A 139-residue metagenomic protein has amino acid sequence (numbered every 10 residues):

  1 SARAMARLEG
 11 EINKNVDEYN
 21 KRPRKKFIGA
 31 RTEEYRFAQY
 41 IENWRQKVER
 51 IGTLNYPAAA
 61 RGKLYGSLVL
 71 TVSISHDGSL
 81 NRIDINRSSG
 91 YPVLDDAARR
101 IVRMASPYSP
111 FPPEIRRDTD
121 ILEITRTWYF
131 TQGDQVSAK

Functional and structural regions predicted by a protein language model:
S1-I28, Q46-G52, S75-R87, D96-K139: Conserved "boundary/linchpin" sites in short secondary-structure elements
A4, R36-Y40, W44, G90 (+1 more regions): Short amphipathic alpha-helical segments
F27-Y35: Conserved, well-ordered alpha-helix/loop/beta-strand core segments that scaffold catalytic motifs
N43, N55-Y56: Coiled-coil termination/hinge junctions
Y56-R61, E114: Surface-exposed patches in mature extracellular/periplasmic domains of secreted proteins
K63-V69: Short, small/polar residue-rich loop motifs at catalytic or cofactor-binding pockets
